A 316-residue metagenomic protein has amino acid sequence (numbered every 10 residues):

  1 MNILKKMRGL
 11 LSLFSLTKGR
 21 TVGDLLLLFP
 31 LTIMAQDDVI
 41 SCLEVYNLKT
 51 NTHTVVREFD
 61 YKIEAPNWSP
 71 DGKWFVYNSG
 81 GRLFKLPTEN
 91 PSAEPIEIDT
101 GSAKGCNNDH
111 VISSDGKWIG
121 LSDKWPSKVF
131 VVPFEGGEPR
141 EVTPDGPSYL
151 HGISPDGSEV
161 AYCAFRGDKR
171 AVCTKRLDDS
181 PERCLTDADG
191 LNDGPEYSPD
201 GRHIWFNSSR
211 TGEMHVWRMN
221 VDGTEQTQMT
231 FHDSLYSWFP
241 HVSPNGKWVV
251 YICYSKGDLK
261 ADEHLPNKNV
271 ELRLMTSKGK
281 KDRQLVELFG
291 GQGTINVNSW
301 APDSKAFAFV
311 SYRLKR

Functional and structural regions predicted by a protein language model:
Q36-D37, V56-R57, P70, F75-G81 (+7 more regions): Beta-strand C-termini and the immediately following turn/loop, strongest in propeller blades
I40, P126-K128, K169-A171, E213-H215 (+1 more regions): A detector of repeated loop/turn-to-beta-strand junctions in beta-rich toroidal repeat architectures
L43-K62, L86-C106, V132-P147, K175-L191 (+2 more regions): Multi-bladed beta-propeller domains
N67, V111, G152-S154, E196 (+2 more regions): Conserved beta-strand position repeated across blades of beta-propeller domains
P70-D71, S114-D115, P155-D156, P199-D200 (+2 more regions): Residue-level detector of Asp-centered blade-edge/turn motifs that repeat once per structural unit in beta-propeller
K104-D109, S113, K117, S122-P155: Asp-box/WD-like beta-propeller blade repeats and closely related beta-sheet repeat scaffolds
G291-R316: Blade-level signature of beta-propeller repeat domains, shared across WD40, Kelch, NHL, RCC1 and BNR/Asp-box propellers
